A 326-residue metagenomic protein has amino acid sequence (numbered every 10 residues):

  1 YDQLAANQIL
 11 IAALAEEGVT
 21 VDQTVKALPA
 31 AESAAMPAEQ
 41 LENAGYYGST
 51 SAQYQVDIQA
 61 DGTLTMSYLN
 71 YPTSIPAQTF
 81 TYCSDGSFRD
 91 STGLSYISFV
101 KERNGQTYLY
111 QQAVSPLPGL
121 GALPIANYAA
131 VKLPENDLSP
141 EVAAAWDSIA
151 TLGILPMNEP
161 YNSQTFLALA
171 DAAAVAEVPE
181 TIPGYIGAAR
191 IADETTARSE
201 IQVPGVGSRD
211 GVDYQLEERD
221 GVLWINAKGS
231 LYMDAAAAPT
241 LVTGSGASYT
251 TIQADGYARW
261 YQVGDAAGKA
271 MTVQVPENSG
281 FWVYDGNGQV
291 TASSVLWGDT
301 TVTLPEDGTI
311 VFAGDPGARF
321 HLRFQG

Functional and structural regions predicted by a protein language model:
D2-G326: Peripheral terminal and inter-domain segments
